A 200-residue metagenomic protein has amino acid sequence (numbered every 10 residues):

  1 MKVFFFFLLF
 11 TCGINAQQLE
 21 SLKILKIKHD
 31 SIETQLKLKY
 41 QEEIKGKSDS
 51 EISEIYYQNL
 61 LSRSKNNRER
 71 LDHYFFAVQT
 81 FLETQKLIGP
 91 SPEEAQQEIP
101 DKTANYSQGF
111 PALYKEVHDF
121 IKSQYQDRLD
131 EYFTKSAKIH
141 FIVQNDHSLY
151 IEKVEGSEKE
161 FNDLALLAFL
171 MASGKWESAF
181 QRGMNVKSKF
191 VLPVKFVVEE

Functional and structural regions predicted by a protein language model:
M1-I24: Bacterial Sec-dependent N-terminal signal peptides
Q17-E200: Charge-biased low-complexity segments
